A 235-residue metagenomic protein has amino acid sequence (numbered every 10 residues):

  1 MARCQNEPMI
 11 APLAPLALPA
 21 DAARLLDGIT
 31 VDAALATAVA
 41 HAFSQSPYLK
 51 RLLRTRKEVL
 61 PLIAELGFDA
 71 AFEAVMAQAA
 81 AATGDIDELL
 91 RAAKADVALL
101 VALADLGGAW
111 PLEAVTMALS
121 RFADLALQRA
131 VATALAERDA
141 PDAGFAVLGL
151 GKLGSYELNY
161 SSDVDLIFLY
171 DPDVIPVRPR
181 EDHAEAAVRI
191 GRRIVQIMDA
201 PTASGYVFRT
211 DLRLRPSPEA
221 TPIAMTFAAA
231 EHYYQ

Functional and structural regions predicted by a protein language model:
M1-Q235: A nucleotide- and high-energy phosphate-metabolite-utilizing enzyme signature
